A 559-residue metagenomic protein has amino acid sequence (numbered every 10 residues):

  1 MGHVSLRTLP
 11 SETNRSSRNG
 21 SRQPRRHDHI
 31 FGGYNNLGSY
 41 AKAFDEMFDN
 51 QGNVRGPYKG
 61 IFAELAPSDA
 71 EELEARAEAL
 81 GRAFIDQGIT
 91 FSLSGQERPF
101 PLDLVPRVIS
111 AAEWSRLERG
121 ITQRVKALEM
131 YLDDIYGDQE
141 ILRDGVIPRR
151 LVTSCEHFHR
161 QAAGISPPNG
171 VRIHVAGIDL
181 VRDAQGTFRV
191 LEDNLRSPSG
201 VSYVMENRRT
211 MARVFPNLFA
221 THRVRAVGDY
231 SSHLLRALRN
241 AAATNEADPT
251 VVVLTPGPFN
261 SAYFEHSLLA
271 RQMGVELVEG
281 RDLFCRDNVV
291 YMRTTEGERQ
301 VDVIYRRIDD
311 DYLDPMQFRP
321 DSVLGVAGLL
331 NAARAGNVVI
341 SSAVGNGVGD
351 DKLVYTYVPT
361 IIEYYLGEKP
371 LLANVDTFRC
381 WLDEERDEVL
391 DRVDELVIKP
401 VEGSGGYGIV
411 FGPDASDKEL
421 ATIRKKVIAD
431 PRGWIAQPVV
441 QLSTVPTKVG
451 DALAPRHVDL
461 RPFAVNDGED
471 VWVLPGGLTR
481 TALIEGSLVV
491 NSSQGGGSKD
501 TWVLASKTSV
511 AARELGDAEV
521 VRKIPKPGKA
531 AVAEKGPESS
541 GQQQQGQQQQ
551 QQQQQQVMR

Functional and structural regions predicted by a protein language model:
M1-R559: Preference for protein termini
